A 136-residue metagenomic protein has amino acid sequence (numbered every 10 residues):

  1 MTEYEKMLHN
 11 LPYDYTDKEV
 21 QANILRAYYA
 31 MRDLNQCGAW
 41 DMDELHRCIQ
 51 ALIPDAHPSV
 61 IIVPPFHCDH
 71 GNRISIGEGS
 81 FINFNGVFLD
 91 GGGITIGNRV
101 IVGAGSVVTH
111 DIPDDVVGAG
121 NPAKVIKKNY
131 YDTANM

Functional and structural regions predicted by a protein language model:
M1-S59, A123-I126, Y131-M136: Terminal amphipathic alpha-helical/low-complexity segments used for targeting or macromolecular assembly
P58, V63-P64, D69-N72, G77-E78 (+6 more regions): Left-handed beta-helix
